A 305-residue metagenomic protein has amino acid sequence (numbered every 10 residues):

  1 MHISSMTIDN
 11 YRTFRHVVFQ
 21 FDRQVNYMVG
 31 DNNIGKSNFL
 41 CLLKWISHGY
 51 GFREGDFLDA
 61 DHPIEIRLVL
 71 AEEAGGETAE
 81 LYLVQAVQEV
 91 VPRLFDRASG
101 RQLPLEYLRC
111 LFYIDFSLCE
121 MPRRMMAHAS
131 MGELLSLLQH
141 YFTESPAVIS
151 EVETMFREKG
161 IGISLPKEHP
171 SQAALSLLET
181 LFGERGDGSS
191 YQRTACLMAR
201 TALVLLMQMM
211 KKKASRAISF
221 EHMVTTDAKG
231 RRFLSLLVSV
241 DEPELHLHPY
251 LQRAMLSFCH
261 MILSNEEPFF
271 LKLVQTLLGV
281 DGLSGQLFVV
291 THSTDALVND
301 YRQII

Functional and structural regions predicted by a protein language model:
M1-H48, G183-I305: Switch/communication elements of ASCE P-loop NTPase nucleotide-binding domains
S5-T7, V18, E65-V69, Y113: Beta-strand secondary-structure signal
D9, D22, V69-E73, S117: Solvent-exposed residues in well-ordered beta-strands and their adjoining turns, especially edge/terminal strands
L40-E80: Conserved P-loop NTP-binding catalytic core
H48, E73-G75, C119, T143 (+5 more regions): Non-catalytic alpha-helical coupling and interface elements of nucleotide-dependent molecular machines and regulators
G51-D56, E73-S150: Glycine-rich phosphate-binding loops of NTPases
D61-I66, L105-F112, L234-S235, G285 (+1 more regions): Short glycine-/polar-rich loops that comprise or flank the Walker A/P-loop and associated switch/sensor motifs
E120-V240: Extended helical coiled-coil dimerization/tether regions that scaffold and oligomerize large DNA-maintenance assemblies
